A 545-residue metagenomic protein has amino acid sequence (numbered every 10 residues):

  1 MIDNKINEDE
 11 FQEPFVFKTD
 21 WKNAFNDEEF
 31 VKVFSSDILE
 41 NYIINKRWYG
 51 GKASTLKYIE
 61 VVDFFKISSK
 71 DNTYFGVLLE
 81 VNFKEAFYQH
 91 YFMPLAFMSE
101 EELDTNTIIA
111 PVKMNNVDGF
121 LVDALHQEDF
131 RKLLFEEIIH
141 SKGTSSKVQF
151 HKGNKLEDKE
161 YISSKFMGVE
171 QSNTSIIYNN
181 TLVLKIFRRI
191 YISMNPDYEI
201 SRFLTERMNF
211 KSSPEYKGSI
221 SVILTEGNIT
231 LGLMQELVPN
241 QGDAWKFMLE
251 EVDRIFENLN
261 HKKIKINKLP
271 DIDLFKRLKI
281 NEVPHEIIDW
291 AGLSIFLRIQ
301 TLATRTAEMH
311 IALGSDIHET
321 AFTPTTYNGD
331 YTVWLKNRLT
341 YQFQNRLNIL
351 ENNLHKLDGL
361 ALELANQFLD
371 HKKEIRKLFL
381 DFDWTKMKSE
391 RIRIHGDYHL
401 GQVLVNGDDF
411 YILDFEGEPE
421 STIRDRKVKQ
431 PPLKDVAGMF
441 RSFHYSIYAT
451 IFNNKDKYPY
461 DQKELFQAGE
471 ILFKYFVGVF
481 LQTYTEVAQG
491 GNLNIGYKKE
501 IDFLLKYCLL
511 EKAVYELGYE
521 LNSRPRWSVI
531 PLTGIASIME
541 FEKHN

Functional and structural regions predicted by a protein language model:
M1-F25, N522, P531-N545: Terminal low-complexity segments of carbohydrate-biosynthetic enzymes
I2-F11, K57-F65, F75: Contiguous mid-protein beta-loop-alpha structural module that forms a pocket-lining wall or clamp of enzyme active
F11-L56: Short Lys/Arg-enriched alpha/beta "domain-start" segment
Y49-E60, H140-N154, D358-L362: Short glycine-rich, low-complexity/disordered patches
F64-S68, T73-E351, L400-Q402, N406-G491 (+1 more regions): Conserved ATP-binding subdomain of kinase catalytic cores across diverse folds
N154-I162, R346-I392: An alpha-helical support segment within catalytic cores of ATP-dependent transferases
D397: Conserved catalytic-loop position in the HRD/HxD motif
E470-L493, F503-N545: ATP/Mg2+ or Mg2+-diphosphate-binding catalytic cores that bind nucleotide phosphates or diphosphates via glycine-rich
